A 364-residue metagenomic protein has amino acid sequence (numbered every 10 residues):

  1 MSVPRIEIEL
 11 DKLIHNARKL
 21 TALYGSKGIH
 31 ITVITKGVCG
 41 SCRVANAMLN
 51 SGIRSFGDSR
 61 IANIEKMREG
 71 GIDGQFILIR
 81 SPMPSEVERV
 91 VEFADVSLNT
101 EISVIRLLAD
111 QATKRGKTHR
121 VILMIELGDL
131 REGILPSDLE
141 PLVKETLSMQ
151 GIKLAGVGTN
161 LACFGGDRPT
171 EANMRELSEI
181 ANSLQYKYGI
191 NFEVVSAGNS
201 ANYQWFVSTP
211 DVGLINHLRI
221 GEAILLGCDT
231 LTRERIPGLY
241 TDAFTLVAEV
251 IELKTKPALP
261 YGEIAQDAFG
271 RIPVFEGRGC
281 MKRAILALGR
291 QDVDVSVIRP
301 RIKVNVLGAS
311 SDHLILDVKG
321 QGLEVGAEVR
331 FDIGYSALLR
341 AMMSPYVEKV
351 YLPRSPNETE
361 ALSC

Functional and structural regions predicted by a protein language model:
M1-I8, K12: Generic N-terminal amphipathic, Lys/Arg-enriched alpha-helix
S2, I29, G128, P300-R301 (+1 more regions): A generic, residue-level signal for flexible/boundary positions that often mark functional hotspots
R5-E7, I29-S183, K187-Y188: Active-site-proximal beta-alpha core segment in soluble small-molecule metabolic enzymes
I6, M174-C364: Active-site anion/phosphate-binding pocket segments in diverse small-molecule metabolic enzymes
N16-A17, V38-N50, G322-D332, S336-L338: N-terminal capping/small domains of soluble enzymes
K19-L20, C39, E222, D229: Short, flexible segments with low predicted structural confidence
L23-Y24: N-terminal signal-anchor module of multipass membrane proteins
